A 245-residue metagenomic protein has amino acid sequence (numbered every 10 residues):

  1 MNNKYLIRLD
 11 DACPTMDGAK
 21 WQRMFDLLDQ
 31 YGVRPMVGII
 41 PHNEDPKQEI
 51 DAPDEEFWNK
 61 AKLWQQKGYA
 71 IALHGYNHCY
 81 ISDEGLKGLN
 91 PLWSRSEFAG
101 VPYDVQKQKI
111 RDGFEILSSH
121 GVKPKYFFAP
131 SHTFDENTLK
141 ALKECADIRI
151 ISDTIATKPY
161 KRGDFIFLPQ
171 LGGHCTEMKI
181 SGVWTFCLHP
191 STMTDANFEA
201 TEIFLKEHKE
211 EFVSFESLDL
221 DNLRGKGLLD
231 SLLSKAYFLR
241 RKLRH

Functional and structural regions predicted by a protein language model:
M1-A70, N77-H78, D83-G85, N90-Y126 (+1 more regions): Terminal accessory/targeting
